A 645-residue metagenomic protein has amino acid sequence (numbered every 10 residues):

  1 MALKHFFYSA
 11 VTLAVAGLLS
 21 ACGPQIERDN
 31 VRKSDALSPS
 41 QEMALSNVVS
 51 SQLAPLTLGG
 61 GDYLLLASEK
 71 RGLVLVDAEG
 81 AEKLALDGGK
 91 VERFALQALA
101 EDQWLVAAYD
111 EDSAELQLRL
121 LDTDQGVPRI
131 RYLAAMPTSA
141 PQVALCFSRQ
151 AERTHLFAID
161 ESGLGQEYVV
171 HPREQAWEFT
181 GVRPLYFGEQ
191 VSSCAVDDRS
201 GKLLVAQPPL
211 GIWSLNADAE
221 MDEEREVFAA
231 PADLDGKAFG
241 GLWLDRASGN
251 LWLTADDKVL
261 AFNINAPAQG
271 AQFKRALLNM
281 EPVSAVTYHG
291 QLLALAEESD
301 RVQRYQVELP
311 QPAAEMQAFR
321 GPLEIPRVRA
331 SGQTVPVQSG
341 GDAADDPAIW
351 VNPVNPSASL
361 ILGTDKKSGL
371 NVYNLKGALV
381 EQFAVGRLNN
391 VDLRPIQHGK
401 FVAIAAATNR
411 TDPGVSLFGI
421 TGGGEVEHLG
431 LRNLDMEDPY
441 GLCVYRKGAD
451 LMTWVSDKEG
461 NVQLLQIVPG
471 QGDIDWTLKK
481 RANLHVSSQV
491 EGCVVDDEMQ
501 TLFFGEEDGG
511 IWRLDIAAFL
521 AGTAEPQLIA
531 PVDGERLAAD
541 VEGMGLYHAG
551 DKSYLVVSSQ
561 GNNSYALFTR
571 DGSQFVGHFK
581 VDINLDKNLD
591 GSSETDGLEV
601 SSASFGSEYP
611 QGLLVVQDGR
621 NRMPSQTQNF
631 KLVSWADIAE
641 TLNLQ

Functional and structural regions predicted by a protein language model:
A2-C22: Gram-negative bacterial Sec-dependent N-terminal signal peptides
G23-Q645: Sequence/structural signature of beta-propeller domains
